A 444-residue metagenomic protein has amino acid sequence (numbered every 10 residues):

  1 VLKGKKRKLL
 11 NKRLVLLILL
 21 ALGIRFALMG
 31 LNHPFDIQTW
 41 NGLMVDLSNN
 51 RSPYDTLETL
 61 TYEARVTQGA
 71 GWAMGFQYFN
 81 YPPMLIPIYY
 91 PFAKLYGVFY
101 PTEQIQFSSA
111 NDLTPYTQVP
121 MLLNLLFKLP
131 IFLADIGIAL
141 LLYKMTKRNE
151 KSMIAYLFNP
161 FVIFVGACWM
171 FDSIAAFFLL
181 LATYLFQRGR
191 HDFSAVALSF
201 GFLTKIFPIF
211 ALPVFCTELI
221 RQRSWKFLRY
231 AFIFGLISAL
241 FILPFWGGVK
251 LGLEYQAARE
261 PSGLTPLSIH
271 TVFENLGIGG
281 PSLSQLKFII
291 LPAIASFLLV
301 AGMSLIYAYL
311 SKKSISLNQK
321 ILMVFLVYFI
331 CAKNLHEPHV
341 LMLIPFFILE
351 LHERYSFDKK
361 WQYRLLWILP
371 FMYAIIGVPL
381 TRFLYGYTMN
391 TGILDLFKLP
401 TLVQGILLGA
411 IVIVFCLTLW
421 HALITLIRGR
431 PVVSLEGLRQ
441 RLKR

Functional and structural regions predicted by a protein language model:
L2-S262, F288-R444: Multi-pass membrane glycosyltransferase architecture that uses lipid-linked
P266-I278: Extracytosolic (periplasmic/ER-lumenal) interhelical loops and adjacent juxtamembrane/interface segments of multi-pass
G279-S284: Compositionally biased, charged N-terminal/linker segments
